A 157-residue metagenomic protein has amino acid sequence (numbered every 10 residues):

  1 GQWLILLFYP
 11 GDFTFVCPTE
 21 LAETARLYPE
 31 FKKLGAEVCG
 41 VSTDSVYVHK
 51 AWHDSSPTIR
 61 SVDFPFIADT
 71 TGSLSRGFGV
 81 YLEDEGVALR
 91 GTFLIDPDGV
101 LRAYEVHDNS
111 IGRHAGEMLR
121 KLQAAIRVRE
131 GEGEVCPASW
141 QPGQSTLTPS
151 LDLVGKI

Functional and structural regions predicted by a protein language model:
G1-I157: Chalcogenol-based redox active-site neighborhoods
